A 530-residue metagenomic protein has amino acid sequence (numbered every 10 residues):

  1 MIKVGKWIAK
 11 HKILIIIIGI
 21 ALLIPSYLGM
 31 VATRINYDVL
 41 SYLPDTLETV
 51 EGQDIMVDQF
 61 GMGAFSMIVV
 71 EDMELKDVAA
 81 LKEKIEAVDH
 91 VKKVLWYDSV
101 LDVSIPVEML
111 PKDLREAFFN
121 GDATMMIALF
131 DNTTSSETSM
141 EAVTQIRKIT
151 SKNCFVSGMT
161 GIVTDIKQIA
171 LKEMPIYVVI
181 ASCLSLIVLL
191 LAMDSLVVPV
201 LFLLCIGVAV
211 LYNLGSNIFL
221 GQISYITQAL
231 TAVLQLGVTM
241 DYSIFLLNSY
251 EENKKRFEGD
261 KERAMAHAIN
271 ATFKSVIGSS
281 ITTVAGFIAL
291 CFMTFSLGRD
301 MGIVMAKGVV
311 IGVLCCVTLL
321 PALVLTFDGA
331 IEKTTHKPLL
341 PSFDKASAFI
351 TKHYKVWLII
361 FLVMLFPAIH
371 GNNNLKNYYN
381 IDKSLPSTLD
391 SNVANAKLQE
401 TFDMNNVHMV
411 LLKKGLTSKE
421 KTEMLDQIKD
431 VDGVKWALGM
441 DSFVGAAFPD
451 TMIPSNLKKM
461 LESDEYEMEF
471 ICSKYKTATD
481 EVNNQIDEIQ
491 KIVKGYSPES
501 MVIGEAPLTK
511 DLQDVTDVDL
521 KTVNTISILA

Functional and structural regions predicted by a protein language model:
M1-I35, S41, T134-Y379, T477 (+1 more regions): Membrane-embedded transmembrane helical bundles of large multi-pass transporters/channels
D45-S66, V70-V163, K376, K383-A530: Structured non-transmembrane domains adjacent to transmembrane bundles in polytopic membrane proteins
